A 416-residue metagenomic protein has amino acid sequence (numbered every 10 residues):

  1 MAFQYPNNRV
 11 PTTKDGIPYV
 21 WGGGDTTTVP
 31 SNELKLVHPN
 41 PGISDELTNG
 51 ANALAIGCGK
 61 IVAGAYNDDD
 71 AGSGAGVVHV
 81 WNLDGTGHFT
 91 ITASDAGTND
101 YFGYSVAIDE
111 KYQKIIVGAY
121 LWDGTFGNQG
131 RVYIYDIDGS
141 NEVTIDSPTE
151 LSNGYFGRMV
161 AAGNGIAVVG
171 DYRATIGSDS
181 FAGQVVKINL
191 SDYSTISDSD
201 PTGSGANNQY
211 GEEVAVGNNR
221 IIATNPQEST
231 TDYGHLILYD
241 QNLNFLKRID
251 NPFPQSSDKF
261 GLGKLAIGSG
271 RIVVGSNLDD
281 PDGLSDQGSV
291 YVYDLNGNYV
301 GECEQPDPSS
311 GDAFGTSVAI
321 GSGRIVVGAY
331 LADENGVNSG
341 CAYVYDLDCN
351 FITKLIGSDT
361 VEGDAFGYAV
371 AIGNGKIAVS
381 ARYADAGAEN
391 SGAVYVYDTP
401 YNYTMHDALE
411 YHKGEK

Functional and structural regions predicted by a protein language model:
A2-S31, P39: N-terminal low-complexity, intrinsically disordered "leader/linker" segments enriched in small/polar and basic residues
G24-L409, K413-K416: Conserved beta-strand/short-helix segments that make up beta-rich extracellular adhesion/recognition modules
